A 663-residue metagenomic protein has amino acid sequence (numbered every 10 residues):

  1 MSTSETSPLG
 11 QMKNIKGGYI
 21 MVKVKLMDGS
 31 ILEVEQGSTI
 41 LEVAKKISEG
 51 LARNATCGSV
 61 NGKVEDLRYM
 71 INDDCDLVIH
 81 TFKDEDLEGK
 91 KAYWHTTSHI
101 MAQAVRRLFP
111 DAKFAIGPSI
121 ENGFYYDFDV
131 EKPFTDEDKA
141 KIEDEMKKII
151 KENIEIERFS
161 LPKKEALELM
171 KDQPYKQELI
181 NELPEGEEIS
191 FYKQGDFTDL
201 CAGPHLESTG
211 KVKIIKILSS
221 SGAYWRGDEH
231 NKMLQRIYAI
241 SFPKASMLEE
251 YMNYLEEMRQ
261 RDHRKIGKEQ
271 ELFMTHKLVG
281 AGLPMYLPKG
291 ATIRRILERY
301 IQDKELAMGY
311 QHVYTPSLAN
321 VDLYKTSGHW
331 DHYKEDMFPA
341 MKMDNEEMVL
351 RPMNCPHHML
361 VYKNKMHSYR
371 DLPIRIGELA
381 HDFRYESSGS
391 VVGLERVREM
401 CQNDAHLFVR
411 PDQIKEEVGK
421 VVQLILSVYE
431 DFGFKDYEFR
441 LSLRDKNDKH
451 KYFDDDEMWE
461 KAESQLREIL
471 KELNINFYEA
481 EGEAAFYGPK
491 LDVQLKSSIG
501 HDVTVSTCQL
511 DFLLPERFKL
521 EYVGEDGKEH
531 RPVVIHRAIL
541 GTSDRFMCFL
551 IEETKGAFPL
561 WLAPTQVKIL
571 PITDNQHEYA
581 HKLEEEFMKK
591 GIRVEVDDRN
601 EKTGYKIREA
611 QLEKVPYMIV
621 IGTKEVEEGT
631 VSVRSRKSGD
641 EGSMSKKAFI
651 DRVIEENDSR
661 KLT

Functional and structural regions predicted by a protein language model:
M1-I20: N-terminal amphipathic/basic-hydrophobic helices that include classical n-h-c signal peptides and signal-anchor
K16-K113, I120-T663: NTP/phosphate- and nucleic-acid-binding module
